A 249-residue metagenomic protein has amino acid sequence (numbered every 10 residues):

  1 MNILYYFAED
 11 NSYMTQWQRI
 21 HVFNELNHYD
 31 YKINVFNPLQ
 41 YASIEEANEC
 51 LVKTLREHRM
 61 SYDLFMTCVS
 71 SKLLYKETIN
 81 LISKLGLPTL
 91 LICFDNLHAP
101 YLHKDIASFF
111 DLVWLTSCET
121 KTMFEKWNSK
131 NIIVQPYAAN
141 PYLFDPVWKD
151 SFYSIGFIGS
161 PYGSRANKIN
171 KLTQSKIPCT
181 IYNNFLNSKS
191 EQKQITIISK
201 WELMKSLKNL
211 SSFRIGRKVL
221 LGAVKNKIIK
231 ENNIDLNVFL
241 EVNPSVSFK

Functional and structural regions predicted by a protein language model:
N2-E25, Y29, I33-Q40, I44 (+4 more regions): Nucleotide-sugar donor-binding catalytic core of glycosyltransferases
L4, R56-K72: Short N-terminal targeting/anchoring amphipathic segment
L51-R59, P146: Short amphipathic alpha-helix with an adjacent loop that forms part of the alpha/beta core around
D63-M66, P88, L112: Structural motif
V69-L81: An aromatic- and histidine-rich active-site surface loop
T78-L85, I106: Catalytic-core regions built around general acid/base machinery
I82-N96, W114: Active-site proximal beta-strand in glycosyltransferases
L97-D111, S190-I195: Glycine-rich, charge-decorated loop segments at or immediately adjacent to ligand/cofactor-binding or catalytic sites
